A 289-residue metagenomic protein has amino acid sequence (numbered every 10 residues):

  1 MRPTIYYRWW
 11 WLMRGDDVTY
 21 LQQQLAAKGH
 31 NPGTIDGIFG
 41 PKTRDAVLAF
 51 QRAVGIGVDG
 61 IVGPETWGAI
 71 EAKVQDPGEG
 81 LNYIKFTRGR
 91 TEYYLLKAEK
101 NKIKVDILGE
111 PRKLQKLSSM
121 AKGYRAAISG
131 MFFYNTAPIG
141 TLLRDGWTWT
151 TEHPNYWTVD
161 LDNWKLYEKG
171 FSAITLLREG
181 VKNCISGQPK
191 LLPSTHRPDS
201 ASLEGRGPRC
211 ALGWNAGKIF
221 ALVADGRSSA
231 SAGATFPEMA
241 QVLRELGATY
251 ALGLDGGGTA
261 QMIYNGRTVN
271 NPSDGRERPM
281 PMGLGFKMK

Functional and structural regions predicted by a protein language model:
M1-G37: Acidic, Ser/Thr/Pro/Gly-enriched interdomain connector segments
Q22, V47-F50: Conserved hydrophobic/aromatic packing and binding residues within compact polymer-binding modules
L25-G29, Q51-V58, V74, M131 (+1 more regions): Sec/Tat-exported extracytoplasmic proteins
I38-R44: Phosphopantetheine-attachment site and its flanking helix in carrier
R44, P64-W67: Short, well-ordered surface patches within globular domains
G68-K289: Gly/Ser/Thr/Pro-rich low-complexity, intrinsically disordered segments
